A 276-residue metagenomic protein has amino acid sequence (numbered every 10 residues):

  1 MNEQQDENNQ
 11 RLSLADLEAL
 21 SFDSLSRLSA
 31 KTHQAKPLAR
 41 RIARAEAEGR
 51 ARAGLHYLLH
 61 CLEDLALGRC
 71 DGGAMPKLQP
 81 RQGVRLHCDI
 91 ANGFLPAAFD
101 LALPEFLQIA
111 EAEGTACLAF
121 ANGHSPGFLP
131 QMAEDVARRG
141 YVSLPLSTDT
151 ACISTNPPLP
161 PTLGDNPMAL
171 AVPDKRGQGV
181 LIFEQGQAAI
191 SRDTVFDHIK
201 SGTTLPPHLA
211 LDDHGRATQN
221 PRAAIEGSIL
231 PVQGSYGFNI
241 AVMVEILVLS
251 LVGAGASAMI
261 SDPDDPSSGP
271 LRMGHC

Functional and structural regions predicted by a protein language model:
N2-L28: Generic N-terminal amphipathic, Lys/Arg-enriched alpha-helix
N9-L14, A30-G54, R69-R81, S268-L271: N-terminal glycine-rich anion-binding loops that anchor highly charged ligand groups
G54-L107: Active-site cofactor/substrate anionic-group-binding motifs, chiefly glycine- and Lys/Arg-rich phosphate-binding loops
Q79-R85, D89, L101-A116, L211-E226: Residues forming anionic-ligand binding surfaces in small-molecule and nucleic-acid pockets of primarily soluble enzymes
D100, P104, Q108-T148: A glycine-rich phosphate/pyrophosphate-binding beta-strand-loop-alpha-helix module
I153-R222: Phosphate/diphosphate-binding glycine-rich loops and adjacent basic-rich segments that engage nucleotide
I225-C276: Internal helical hairpin/lid segments
